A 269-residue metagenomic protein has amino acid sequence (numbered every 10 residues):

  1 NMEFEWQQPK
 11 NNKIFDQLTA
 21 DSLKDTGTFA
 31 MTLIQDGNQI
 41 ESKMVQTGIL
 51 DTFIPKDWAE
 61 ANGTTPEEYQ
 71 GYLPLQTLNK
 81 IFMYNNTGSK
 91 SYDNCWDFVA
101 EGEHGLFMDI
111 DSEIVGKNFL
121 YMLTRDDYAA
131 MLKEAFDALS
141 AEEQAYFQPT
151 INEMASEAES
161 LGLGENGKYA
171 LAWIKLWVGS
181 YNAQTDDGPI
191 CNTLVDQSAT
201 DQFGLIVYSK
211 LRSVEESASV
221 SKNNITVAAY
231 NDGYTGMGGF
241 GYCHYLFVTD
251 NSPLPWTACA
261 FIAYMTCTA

Functional and structural regions predicted by a protein language model:
N1-E3, F82, V214: Short, polar/charged alpha-helical segment
N1-F29: Conserved N-terminal structural module of periplasmic/extracytoplasmic solute-binding proteins
M2-E3, G27-M31, G102-L106, G179 (+3 more regions): Loop/turn elements at helix/coil->beta-strand transitions in domains of secreted/extracellular proteins
N11-I14, D36-E41, T87-K90, S112-G116 (+4 more regions): Solvent-exposed loop/turn segments at secondary-structure junctions within structured extracellular/periplasmic domains
K13, G27-P189: Extracytoplasmic ligand-binding site segments that recognize negatively charged/polar headgroups
L18, M44-V45, V99, T193-A199: Hydrophobic residues within well-ordered alpha-helices
N38-K43, Q202-I225: A ligand-binding cleft/hinge motif common to bilobed small-molecule-binding domains
A199-Q202, A218-A269: Extracytoplasmic/periplasmic substrate-recognition and gating elements
